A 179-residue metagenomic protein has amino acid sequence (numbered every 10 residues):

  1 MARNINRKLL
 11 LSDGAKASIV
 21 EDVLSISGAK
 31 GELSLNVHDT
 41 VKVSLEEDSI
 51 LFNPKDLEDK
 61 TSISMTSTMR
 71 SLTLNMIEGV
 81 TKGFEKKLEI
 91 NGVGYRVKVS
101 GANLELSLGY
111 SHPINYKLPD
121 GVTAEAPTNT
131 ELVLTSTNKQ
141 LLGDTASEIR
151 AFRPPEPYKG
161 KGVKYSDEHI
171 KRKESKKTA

Functional and structural regions predicted by a protein language model:
A2-S147, A151, E156-Y165, H169-A179: N-terminal intrinsically disordered, cationic/polar leader segments that include organellar targeting peptides
